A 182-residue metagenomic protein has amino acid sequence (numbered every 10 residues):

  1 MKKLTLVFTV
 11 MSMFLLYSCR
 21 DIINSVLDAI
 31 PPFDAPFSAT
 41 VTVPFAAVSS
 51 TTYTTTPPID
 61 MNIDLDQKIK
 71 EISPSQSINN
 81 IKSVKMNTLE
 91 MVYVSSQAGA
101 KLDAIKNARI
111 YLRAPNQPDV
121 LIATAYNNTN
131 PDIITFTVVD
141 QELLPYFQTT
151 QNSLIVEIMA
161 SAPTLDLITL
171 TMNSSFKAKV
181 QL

Functional and structural regions predicted by a protein language model:
M1-L4: Positively charged n-region of N-terminal signal peptides that target proteins for export
L15-S18: C-terminal motif of bacterial Sec signal peptides marking the signal peptidase cleavage site
R20-I23: Bacterial signal peptide processing site
A39-N79: Post-signal-peptide N-terminal segment of Sec-exported extracytoplasmic proteins
S83-A98, S174: A short beta-strand element within beta-rich, extracytoplasmic domains of secreted/secretory-pathway proteins
V84, A100-A108: Short coil-to-beta strand junction motifs in C2/discoidin
N116-A125: Surface-exposed loop/edge segments in extracytoplasmic proteins
P131-S175: Cysteine-clustered segments with highest specificity for TGF-beta superfamily mature ligands
